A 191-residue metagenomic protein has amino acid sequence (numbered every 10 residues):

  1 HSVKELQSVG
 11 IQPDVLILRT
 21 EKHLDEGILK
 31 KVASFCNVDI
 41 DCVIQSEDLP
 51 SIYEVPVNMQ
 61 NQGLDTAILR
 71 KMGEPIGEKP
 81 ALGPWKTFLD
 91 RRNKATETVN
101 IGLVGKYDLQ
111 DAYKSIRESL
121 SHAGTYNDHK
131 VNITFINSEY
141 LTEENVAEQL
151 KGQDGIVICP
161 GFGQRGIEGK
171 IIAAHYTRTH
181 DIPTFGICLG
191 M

Functional and structural regions predicted by a protein language model:
H1-M191: N-terminal beta1-alpha1 cap of cysteine-dependent amidohydrolase-like domains
